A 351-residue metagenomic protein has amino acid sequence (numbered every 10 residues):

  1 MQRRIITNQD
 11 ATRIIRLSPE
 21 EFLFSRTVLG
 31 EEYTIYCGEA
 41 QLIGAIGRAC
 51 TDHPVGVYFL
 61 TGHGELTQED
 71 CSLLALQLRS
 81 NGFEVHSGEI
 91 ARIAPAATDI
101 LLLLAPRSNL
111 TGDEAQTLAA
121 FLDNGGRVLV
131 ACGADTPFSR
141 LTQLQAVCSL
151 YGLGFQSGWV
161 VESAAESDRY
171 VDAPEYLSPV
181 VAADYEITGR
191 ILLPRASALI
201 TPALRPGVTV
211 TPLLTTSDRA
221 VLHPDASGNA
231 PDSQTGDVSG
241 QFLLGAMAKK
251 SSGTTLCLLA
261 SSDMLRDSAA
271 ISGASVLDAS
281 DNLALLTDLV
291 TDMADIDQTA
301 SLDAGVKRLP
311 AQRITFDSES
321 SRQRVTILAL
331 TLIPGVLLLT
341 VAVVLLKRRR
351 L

Functional and structural regions predicted by a protein language model:
M1-L351: Short, surface-exposed patches at the edges or C-terminal ends of soluble domains, predominantly
